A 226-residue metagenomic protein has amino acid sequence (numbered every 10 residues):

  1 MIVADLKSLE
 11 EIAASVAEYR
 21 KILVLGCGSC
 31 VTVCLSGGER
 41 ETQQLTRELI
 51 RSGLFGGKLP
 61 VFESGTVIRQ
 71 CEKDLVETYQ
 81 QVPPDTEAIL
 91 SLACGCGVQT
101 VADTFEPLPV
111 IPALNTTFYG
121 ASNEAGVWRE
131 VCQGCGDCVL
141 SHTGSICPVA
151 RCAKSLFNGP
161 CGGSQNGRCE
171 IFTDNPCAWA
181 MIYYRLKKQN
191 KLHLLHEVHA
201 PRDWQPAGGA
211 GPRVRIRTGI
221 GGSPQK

Functional and structural regions predicted by a protein language model:
M1-T66, E77-I89, D103-H142, I146-K226: Iron-sulfur (Fe-S) cluster-binding modules
R69-Q70: Membrane-embedded and interfacial regions of multi-pass energy-transducing membrane proteins
S91-G95: N-terminal glycine-rich "phosphate-gripper" loop used for MgATP/nucleotide binding and carboxylate activation
G97-T100: Short, well-ordered alpha-helical microsegments
